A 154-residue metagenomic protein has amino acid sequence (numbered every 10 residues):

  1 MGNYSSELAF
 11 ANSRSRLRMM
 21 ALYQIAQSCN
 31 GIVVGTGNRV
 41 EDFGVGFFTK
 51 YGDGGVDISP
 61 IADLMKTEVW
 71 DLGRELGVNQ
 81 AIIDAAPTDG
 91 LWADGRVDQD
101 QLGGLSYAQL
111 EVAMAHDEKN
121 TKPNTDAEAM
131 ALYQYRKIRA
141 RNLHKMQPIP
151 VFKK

Functional and structural regions predicted by a protein language model:
G2-S13, M20-Y23, Q27-I32, T36-V40 (+1 more regions): ATP/NTP-dependent adenylation/nucleotidyl-transfer catalytic domains that generate, transfer, or process NMP-activated
